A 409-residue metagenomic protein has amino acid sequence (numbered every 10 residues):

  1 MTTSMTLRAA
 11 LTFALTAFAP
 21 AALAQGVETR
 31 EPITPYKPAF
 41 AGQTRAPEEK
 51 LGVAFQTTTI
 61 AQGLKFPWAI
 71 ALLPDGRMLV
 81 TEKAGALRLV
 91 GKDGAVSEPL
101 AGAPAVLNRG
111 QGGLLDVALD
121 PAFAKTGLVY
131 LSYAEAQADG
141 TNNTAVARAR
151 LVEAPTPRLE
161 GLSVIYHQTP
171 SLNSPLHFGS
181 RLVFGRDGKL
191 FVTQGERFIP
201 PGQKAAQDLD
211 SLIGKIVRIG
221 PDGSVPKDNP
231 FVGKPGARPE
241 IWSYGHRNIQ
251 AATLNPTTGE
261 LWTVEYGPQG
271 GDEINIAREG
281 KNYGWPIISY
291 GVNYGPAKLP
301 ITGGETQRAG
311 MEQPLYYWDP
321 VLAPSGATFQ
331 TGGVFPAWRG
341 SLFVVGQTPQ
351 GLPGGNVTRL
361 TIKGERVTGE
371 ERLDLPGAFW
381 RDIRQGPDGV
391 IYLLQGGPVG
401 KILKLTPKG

Functional and structural regions predicted by a protein language model:
M1-A10: Bacterial N-terminal signal peptides that target proteins for export
A19-P20: N-terminal signal peptide c-region/cleavage motif recognized by signal peptidases
Q25-P200, A251-L254, G259-G267, P320-K363 (+1 more regions): Acidic, Gly/Ser/Thr-rich repeat motifs that build Ca2+-stabilized beta-propeller blades
E98-G112, G161-F178, P221-W242, P286-D319: Surface-exposed loop and turn segments in beta-propeller and other repeat-based domains that flank or scaffold
T144-A154, D208-D222, I276-R278, V357-T361: Beta-propeller blade signature
E196-G202, G233-A237, G245-N248, T257 (+1 more regions): Flexible glycine/proline-enriched surface loops and loop-helix/loop-strand junctions
A237-R278: Repeat-solenoid scaffold signature
H246, G364-P387: Conserved blade-ending motifs and adjacent loop-strand segments that build the rim/top face of beta-propeller domains
